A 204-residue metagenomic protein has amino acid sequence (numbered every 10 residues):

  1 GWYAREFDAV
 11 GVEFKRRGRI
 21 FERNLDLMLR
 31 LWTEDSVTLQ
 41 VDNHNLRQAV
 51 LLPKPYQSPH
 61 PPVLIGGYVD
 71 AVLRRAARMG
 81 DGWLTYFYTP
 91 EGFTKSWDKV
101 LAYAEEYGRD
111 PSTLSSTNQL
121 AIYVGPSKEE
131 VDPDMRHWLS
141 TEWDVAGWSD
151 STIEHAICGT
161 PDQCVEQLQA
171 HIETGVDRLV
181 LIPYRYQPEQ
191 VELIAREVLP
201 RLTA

Functional and structural regions predicted by a protein language model:
G1-A204: Active-site-adjacent structural elements that line small-molecule/cofactor binding pockets in enzymes
